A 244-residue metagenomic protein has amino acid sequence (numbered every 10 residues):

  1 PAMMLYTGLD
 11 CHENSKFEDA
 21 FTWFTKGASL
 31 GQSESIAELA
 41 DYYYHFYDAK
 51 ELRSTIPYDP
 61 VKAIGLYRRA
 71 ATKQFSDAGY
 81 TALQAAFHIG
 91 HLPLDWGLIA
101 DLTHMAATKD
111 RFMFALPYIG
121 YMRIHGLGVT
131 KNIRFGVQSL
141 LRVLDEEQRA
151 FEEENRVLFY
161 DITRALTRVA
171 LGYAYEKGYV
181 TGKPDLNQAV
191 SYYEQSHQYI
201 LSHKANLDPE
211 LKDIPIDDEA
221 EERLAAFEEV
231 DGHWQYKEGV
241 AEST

Functional and structural regions predicted by a protein language model:
P1, S29-S33, H45-Y47, L52-R53 (+13 more regions): Short helix-capping/linker turns of helical repeat alpha-solenoids
F24, Y67, L102-T103, L140 (+1 more regions): Hydrophobic/aromatic packing residues within the alpha-helices of TPR/SEL1-like helical repeat arrays
A71, Q138-D145, D185-S202: TPR/TPR-like (Sel1-like) alpha-helical repeat modules
H203-T244: Terminal, low-structured helical/coil segments at or just beyond the last alpha-helical repeat
